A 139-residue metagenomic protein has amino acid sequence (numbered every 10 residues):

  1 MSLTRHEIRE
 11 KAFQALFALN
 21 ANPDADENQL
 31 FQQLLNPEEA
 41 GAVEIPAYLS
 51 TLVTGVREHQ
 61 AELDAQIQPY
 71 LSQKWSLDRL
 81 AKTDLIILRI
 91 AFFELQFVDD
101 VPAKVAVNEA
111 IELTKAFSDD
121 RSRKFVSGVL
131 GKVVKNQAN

Functional and structural regions predicted by a protein language model:
M1-A116, S122-R123, S127-N139: N-terminal interaction/assembly modules
